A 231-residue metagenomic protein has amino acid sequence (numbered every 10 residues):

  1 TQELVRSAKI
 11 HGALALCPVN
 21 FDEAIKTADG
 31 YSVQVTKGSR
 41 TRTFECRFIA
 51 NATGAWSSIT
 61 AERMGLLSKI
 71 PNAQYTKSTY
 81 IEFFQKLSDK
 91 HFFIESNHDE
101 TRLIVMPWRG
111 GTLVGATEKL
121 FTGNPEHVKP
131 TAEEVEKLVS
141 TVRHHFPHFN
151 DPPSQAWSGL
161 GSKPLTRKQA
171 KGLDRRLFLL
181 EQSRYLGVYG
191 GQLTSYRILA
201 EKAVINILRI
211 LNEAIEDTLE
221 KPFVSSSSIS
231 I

Functional and structural regions predicted by a protein language model:
T1-H11, P18-D22: Conserved N-terminal helical subregion
E3, S7, G65-L113, L120-I231: C-terminal catalytic lobe of FAD-dependent flavoproteins
G12-L14, Y185: Short, conserved active-site loop motifs that form the nucleotide-linked donor/cofactor pocket
L14, E23-I25, E45, R102-I104 (+1 more regions): Short, surface-exposed charged micro-motifs
C17-S32: A conserved short coil-to-beta-strand element within the FAD-binding core of flavoproteins
V33-K37: Short beta-strand segments that buttress and anchor functional surface loops
S39-F48, A52: Core beta-strand elements of the Rossmann-like FAD/NAD(P) dinucleotide-binding domain in flavoenzyme oxidoreductases
N51-L67, E201-K202: Flavin (primarily FAD) binding-site architecture
